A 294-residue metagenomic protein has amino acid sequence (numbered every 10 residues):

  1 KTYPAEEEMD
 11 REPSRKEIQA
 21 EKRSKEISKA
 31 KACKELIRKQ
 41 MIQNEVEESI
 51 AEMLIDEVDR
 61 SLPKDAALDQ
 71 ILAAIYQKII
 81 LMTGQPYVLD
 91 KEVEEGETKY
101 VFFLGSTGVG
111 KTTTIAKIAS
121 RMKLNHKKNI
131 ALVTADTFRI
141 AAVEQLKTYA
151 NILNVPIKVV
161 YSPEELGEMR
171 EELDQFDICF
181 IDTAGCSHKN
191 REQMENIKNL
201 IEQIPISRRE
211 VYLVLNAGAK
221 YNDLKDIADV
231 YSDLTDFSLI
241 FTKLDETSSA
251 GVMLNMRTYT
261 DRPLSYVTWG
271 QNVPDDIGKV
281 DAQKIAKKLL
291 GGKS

Functional and structural regions predicted by a protein language model:
K1-L89, E94-E97: Non-catalytic terminal/linker segments enriched in charged/polar, low-complexity residues
K16, I37, M41, L54 (+1 more regions): NTP-binding/hydrolysis catalytic cores, primarily Walker-type P-loop NTPases
V101-F103: Hydrophobic anchor at the beta1->P-loop junction of P-loop NTPases
S106, I130-A141, I152-L166, R170-N196: Switch II (G3) loop of P-loop NTPases
K111: Conserved lysine of the Walker
T114, I118, Q145: Hydrophobic positions on the alpha1 helix immediately C-terminal to the Walker A/P-loop
N129-A131, I206-L215, S232-L254, T258-W269 (+1 more regions): Conserved beta-strand/loop subsegment of P-loop NTPase cores
E171-I178, Q193-G218: Inter-motif core of Ras-like GTPase G domains
